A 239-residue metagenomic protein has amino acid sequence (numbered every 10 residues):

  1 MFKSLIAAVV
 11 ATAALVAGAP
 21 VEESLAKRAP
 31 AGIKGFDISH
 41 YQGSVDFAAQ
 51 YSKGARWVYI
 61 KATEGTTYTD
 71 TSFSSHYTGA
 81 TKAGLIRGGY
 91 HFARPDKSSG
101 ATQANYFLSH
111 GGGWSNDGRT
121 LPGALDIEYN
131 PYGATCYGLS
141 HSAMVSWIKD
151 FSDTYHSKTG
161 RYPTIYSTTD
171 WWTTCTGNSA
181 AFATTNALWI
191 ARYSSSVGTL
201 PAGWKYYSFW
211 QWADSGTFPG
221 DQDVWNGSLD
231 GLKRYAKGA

Functional and structural regions predicted by a protein language model:
M1-S24: Fungal secretory targeting signals
E23, A29-K158: Substrate-binding cleft of extracellular glycoside hydrolase catalytic domains
S24-Q42, A181-A239: Functionally critical loop-and-helix segments that line ligand-binding/catalytic clefts of soluble enzyme domains
I38, I60, L125-I127, I165-T168 (+2 more regions): Conserved beta-strand positions
R87, Y162-P163, L188: Hydrophobic anchor at the start of a short beta-strand that flanks the dinucleotide cofactor-binding loop
G100-L108, W172-A181: Distinct, well-ordered alpha-helical segments
P131-A134, W171-C175: Short, solvent-exposed loop/turn segments at secondary-structure junctions
Y155, T159-T174: Aromatic-lined carbohydrate-recognition surfaces of secreted/lumenal glycan-active proteins
